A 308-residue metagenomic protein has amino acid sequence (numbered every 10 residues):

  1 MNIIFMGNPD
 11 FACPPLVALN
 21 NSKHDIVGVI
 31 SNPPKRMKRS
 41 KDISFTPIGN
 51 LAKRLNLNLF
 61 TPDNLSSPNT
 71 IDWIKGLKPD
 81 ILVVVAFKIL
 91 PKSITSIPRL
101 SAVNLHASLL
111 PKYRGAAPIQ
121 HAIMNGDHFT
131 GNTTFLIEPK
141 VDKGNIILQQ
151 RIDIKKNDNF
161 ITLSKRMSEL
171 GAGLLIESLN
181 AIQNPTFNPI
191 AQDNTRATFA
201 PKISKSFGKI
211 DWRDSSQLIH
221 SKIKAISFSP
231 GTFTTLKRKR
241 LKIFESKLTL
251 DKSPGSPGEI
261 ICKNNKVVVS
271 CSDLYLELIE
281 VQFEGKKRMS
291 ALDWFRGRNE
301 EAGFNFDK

Functional and structural regions predicted by a protein language model:
M1-R39: N-terminal Rossmann-like dinucleotide-binding module
N2, D25, N56-N58, S101: Conserved beta-strand segments of alpha/beta enzyme cores
G7, V29, A52, L82 (+7 more regions): A residue-level signal for conserved active-site and pocket-lining positions in enzyme catalytic cores
N8-F11, D63-S66, A86-I89, I226 (+1 more regions): Short beta->alpha connector loops
S22, N32, I81-F199, S206: Donor/substrate-binding cores of folate-linked one-carbon enzymes
R36-D80: N-terminal glycine-/serine-/threonine-rich beta1-alpha1-beta2 phosphate-ribose binding loop of Rossmann-like
P201-D214: Acyl-group handling in specialized metabolite and lipid biosynthesis
R213-K308: An anion-binding loop in the catalytic cleft
